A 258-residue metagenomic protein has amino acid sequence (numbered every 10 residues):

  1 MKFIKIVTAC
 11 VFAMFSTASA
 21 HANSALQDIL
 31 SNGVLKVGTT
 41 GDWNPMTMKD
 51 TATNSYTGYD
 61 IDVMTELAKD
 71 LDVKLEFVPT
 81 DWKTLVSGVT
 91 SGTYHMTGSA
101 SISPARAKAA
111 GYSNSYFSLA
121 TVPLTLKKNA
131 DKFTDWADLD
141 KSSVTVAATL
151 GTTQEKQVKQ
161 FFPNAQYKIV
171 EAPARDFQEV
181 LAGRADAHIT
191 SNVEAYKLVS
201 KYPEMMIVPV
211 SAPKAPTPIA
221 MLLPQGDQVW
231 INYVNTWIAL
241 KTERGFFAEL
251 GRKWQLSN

Functional and structural regions predicted by a protein language model:
A22-A100, K108: Extracytoplasmic small-molecule ligand-binding "clamshell" domains of the periplasmic binding protein/Venus flytrap
S24, T153-Y167, P209-V210, I238-N258: Ligand-binding clefts/hinges and TM-proximal coupling segments of bilobed small-molecule sensing domains
L26, Y56-D60, A107-L119, M206-S211 (+1 more regions): A structural signal for short loop-to-beta-strand junctions that line the ligand-binding cleft of periplasmic/secreted
L35-K36, L71-K74, T90-S99, S143-T145 (+3 more regions): Alpha-to-beta junction loops
I61, E76-S87, K168-A182, T217: Short helix-initiation/N-cap motifs at beta->coil->alpha
T84, A100-A109, Q157-Q160, L181-A182 (+1 more regions): A ligand-binding cleft/hinge motif common to bilobed small-molecule-binding domains
S118-V122, Y196-A239, S257-N258: Periplasmic-binding protein-like
K127-V144: Flexible hinge/capping segments at coil-to-helix
